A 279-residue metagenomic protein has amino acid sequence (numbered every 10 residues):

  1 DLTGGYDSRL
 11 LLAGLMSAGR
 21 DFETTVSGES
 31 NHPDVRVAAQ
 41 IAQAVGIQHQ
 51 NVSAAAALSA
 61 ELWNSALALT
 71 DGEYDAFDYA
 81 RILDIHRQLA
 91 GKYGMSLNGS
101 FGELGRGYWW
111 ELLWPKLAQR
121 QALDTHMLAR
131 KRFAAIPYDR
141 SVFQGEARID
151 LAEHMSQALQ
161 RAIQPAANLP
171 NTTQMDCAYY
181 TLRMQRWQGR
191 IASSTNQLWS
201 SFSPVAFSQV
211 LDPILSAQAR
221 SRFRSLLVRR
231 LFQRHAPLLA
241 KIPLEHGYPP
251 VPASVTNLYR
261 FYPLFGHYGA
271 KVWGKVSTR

Functional and structural regions predicted by a protein language model:
D1-P170, W187-K241, A253-N257, F261-P263: ATP-dependent adenylate-handling active sites, centered on carboxylate activation for C-N bond formation
D176-R190: Core structural elements
K241-Y248: Short acidic alpha-helical/loop segments enriched in Asp/Glu that coordinate divalent cations
V251-R279: Alpha-helical membrane-targeting segments
